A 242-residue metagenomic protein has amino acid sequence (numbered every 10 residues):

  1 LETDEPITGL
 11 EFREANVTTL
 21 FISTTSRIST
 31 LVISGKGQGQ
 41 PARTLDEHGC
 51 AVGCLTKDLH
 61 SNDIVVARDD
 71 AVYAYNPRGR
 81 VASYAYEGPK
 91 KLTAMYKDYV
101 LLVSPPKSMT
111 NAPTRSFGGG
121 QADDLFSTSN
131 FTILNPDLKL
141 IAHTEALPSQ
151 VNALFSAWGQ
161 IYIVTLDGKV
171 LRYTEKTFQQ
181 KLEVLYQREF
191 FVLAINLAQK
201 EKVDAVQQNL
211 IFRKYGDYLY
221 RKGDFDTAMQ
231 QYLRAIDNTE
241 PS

Functional and structural regions predicted by a protein language model:
L1-V103, K107-F155, K169-F212: WD40-like beta-propeller blades
L138, G159-Q160, T239-S242: Extended alpha-helical solenoid scaffold regions that build the rod-like backbones of large eukaryotic assemblies
S156-A157, Y220-T227: Alpha-helical linker/edge segments of TPR/alpha-solenoid repeat scaffolds and analogous pre-/post-domain helices
V184, K214-K222: Residue-level signature for tetratricopeptide repeat
R188-L193, G223-D224, I236: Short helix-adjacent coil turns
A194, F225-M229, P241: Solenoid-repeat scaffolds in large eukaryotic assemblies
E201, A235-I236: Alpha-helical solenoid scaffolds that mediate protein-protein interactions, centered on TPR/SEL1-like repeats but also
R213-K214, S242: Alpha-solenoid helical repeat scaffolds
